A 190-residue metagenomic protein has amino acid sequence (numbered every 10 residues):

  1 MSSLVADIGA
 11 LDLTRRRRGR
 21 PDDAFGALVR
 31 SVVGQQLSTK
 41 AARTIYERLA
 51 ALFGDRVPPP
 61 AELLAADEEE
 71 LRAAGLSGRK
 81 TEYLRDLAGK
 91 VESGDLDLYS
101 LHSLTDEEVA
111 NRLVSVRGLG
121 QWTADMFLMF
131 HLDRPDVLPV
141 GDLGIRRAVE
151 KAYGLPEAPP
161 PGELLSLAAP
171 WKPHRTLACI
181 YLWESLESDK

Functional and structural regions predicted by a protein language model:
M1-L104, E108, S166-K190: N-terminal polyanion-binding entry modules of DNA glycosylases/AP lyases and select other DNA-binding proteins
V33, T105-K151, L177: Catalytic DNA-binding helix-loop module of base-excision-repair DNA glycosylases/AP lyases
L52, L87-G94, R112, V116 (+2 more regions): Mid-sequence acidic-hydrophobic segments that form the walls of catalytic/ligand-binding cavities or oligomerization
P58, G141-A169: C-terminal end-helix/capping segment
